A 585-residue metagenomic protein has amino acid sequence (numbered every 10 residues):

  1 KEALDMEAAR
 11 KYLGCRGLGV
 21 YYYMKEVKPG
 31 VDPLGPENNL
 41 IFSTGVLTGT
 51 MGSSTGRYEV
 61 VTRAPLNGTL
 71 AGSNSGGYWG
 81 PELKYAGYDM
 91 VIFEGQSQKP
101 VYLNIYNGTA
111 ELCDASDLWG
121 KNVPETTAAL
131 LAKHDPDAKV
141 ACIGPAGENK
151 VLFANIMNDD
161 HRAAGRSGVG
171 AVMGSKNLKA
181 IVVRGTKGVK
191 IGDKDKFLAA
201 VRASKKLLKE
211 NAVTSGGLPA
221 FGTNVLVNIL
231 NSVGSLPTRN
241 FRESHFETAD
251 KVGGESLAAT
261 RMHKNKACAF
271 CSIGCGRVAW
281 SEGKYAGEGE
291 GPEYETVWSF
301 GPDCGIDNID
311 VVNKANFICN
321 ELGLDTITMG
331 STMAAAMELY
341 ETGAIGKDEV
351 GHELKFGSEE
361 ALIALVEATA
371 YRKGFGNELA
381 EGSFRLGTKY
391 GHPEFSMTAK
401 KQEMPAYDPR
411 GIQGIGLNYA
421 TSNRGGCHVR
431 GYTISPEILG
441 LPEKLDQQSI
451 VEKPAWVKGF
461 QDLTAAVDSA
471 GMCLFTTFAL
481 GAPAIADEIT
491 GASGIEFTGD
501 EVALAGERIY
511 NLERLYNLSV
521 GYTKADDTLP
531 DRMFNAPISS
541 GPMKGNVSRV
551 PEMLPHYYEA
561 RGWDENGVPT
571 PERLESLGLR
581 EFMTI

Functional and structural regions predicted by a protein language model:
K1-N74, Y78-I585: Intrinsically disordered, low-complexity segments enriched in small residues
